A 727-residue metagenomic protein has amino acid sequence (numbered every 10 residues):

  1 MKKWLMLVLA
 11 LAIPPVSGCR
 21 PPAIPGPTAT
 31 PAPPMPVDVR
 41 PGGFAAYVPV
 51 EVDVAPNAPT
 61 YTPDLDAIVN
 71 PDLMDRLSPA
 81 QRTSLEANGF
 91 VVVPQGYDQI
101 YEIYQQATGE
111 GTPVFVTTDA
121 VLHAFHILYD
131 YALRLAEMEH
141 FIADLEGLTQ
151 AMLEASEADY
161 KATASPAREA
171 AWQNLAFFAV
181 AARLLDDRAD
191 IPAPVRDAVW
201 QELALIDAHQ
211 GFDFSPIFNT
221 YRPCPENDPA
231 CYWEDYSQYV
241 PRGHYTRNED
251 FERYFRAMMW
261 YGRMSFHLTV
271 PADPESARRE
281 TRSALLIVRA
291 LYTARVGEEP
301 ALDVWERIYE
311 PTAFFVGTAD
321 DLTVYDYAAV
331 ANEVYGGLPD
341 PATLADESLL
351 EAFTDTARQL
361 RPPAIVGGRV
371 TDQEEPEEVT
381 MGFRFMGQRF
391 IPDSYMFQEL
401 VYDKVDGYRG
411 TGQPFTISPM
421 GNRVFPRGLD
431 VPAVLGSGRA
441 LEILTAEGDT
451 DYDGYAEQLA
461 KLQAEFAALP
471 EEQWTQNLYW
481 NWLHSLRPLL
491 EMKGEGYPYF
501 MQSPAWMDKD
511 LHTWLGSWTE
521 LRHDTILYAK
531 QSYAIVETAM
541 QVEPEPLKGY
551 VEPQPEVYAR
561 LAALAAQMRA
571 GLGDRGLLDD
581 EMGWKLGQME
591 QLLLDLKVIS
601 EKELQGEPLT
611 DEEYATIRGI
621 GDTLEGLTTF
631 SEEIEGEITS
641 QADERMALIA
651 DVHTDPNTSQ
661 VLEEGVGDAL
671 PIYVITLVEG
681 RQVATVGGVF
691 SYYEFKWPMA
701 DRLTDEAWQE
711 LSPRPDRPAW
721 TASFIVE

Functional and structural regions predicted by a protein language model:
M1-W4: Positively charged n-region of N-terminal signal peptides that target proteins for export
L7-V8, T616: A broad, structure-centric signal for solvent-exposed, well-ordered loop/edge residues that line or flank functional
L9-P14, C19-P34: Ser/Thr-rich, Proline-interspersed low-complexity disordered segments
G26-E727: Long, non-catalytic protein-protein interaction scaffolds
